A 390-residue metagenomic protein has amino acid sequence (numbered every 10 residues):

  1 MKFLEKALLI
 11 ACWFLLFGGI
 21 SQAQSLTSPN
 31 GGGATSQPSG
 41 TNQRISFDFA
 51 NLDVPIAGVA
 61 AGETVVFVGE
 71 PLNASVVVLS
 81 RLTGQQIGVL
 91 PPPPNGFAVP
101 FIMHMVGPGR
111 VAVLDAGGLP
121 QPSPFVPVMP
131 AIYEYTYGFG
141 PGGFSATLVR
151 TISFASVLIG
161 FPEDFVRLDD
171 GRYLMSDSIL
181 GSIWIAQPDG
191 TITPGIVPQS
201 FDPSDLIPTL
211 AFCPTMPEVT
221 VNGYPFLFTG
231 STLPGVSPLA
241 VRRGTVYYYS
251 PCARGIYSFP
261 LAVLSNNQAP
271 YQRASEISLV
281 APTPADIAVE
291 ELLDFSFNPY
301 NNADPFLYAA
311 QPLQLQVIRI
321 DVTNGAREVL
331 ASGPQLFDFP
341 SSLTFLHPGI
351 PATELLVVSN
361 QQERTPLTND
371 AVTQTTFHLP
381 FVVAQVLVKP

Functional and structural regions predicted by a protein language model:
L26-D53: A short helix->beta-strand "capping" segment at the edge of beta-propeller domains
A50-E63, P94-V111, F154-L174, D202-V246 (+3 more regions): Beta-rich, blade/repeat-based domains predominating in secreted/periplasmic proteins but also intracellular
F67-P92: Beta-propeller domains
F67-V68, V113-L114, M175, Y248 (+2 more regions): Residue position within the beta-strands of beta-propeller blades
E70-P71, A116-G118, S178-I179, P251 (+3 more regions): Short loop/turn segments immediately following the C-termini of beta-strands
G118-D169: Asp-box/WD-like beta-propeller blade repeats and closely related beta-sheet repeat scaffolds
T136-G143, D189-I192, F259-P270, V322 (+1 more regions): Short loop/turn segments immediately following beta-strands, especially the blade-tip and inter-blade linker loops
T344-P390: Blade-level signature of beta-propeller repeat domains, shared across WD40, Kelch, NHL, RCC1 and BNR/Asp-box propellers
